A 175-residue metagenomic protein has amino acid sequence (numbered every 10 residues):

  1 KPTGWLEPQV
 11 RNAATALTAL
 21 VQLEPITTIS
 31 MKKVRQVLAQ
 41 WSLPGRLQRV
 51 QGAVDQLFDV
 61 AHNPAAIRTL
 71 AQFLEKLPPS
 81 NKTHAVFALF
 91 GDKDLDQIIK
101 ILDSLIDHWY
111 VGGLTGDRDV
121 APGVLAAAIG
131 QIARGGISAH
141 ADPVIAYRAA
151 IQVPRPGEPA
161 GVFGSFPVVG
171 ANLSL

Functional and structural regions predicted by a protein language model:
K1-H108: Nucleotide phosphate-binding/pyrophosphate-handling subdomain across enzymes that bind or process nucleotide phosphates
V10, D55-L57, I99-P159: C-terminal helical cap/extension that packs against the catalytic core of soluble nucleotide-cofactor enzymes
Q22-L23, A149, V153, L175: C-terminal alpha-helix
I67-R68, L95-Q97, A121-P122, A171-S174: Short glycine-/acidic-enriched loop or helix-start segments at secondary-structure transitions that form or flank
G91-K93, D117, I145, V168: Surface-exposed, flexible loop/turn segments at secondary-structure boundaries
G130, V169, L175: H/E-rich (His + Asp/Glu) clusters that bind or coordinate divalent metals
S165: Active-site-proximal loop/hinge segments that shape catalytic or ion-binding/gating pockets
